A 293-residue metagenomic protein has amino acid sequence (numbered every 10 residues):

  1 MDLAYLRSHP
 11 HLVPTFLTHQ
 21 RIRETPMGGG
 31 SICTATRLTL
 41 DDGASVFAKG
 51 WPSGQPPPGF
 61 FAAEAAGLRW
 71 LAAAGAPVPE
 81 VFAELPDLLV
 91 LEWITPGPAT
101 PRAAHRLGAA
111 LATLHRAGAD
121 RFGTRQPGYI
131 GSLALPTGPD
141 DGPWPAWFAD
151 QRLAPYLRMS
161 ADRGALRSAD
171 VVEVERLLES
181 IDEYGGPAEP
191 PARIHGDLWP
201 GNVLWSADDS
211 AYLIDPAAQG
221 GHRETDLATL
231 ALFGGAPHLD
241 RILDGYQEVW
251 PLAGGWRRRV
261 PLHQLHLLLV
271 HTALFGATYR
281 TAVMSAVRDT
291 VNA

Functional and structural regions predicted by a protein language model:
A4-P14, A119-R193, S206: An alpha-helical support segment within catalytic cores of ATP-dependent transferases
L17-T25: Conserved N-terminal boundary motif of the eukaryotic protein kinase catalytic domain
I22-R23, P79-F82, I214, A228: A short, local hydrophobic-aromatic micro-motif
P26-A146: ATP-binding pocket architecture of kinase catalytic cores
G75, H115-F122, S160, G185 (+2 more regions): A general structural signal marking secondary-structure boundaries and capping sites
G142-A149, R158, P187-R193, P200 (+3 more regions): Active-site Asp-x-Gly
R241, H271-A293: ATP/Mg2+ or Mg2+-diphosphate-binding catalytic cores that bind nucleotide phosphates or diphosphates via glycine-rich
P261-L269: Hydrophobic alpha-helical segments that form the core of small-molecule binding pockets and/or dimer interfaces
